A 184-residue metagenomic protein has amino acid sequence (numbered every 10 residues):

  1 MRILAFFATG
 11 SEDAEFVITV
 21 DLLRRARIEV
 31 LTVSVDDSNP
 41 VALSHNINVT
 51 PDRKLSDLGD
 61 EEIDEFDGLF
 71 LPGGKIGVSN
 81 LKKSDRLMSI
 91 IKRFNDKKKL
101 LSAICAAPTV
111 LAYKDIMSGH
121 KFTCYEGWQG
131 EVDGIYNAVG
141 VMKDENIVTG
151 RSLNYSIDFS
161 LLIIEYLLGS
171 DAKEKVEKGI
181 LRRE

Functional and structural regions predicted by a protein language model:
L4-A5, S11, A26-S34, R53 (+1 more regions): Active-site-adjacent pocket-lining segments in enzyme domains
I18-I28: A short, Lys/Arg-enriched amphipathic alpha-helix followed by its capping loop at the start of a domain
V20, N39, P108: Short glycine-/small-residue-rich flexible loop motifs, especially phosphate/cofactor-binding loops
V33-K54: N-terminal beta-loop-helix "entrance" segment that forms/cooperates in small-molecule cofactor or anionic ligand
